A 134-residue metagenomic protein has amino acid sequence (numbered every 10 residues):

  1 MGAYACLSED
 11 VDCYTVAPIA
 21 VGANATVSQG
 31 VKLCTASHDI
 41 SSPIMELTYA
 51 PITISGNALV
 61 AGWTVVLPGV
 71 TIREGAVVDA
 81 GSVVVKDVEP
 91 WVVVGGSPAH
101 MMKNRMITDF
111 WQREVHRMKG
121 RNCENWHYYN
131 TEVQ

Functional and structural regions predicted by a protein language model:
M1-T71, K103-M106, W111: Flexible, glycine/small-residue-enriched loop-and-beta-strand segment within the central core of proteins
N24, N57, G75, S97-Q134: Terminal amphipathic alpha-helical/low-complexity segments used for targeting or macromolecular assembly
C34-T35, D79, V85-D87, M102-N104: Conserved acidic donor-binding loop of glycosyltransferase catalytic domains
P43-I44, A76, G95: Short secondary-structure boundary/hinge segments and terminal tails
G62-K86: Beta-rich strand-turn-strand
D87-W91, R121-N122: Short arginine-rich
P90, G95-P98: Acidic, glycine-centered active-site loop in nucleotide-sugar glycosyltransferases
